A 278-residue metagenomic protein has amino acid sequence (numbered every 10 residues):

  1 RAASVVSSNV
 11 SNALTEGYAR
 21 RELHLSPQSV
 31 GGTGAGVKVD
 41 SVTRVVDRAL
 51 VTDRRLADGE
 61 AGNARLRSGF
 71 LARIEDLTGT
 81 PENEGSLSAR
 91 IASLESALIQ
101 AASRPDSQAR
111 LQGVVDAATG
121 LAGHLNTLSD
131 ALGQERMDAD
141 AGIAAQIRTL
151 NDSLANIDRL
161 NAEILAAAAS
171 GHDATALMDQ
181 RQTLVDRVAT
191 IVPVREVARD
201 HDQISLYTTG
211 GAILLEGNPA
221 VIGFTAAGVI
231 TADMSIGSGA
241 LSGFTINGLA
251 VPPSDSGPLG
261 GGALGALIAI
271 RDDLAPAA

Functional and structural regions predicted by a protein language model:
R1-A278: Structural signature of extracellular appendage/secretion-system components
